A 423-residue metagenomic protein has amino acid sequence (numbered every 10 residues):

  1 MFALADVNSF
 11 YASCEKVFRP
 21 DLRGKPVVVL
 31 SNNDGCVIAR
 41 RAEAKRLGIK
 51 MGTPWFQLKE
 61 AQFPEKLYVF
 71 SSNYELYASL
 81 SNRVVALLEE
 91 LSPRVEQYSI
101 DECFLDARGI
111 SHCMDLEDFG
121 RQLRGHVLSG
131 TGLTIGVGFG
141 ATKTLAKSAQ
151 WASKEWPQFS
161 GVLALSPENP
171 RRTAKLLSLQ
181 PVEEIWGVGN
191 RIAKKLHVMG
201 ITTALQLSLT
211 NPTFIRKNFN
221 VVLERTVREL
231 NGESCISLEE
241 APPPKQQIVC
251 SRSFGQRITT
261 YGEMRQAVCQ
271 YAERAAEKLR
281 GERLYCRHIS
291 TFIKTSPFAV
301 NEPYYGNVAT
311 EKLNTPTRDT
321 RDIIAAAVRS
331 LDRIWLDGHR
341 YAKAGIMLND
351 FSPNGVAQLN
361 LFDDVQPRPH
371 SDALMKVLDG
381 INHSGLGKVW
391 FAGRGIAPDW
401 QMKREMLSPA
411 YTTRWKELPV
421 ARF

Functional and structural regions predicted by a protein language model:
M1-R228, S237, R368-H383, G387-F423: Gly/Gly-Pro- and Ser/Thr-rich, intrinsically disordered tail segments characteristic of DNA damage-repair and tolerance
R23-K25, L133, Y285-I289, N307-A309 (+2 more regions): A generic structural signal for short beta-strands and their flanking turns/coil linkers
Y98-E102, G140-K143, L284-H288, H339-K343: Short Gly/Ser/Thr- and Asp/Glu-enriched loop/turn motifs at secondary-structure junctions
C103-G109, V308-N314, A357-D363: Short, hydrophobic beta-strand segments
S111-M114, V300, S352-L359: Short, charged/polar, Gly/Pro-enriched secondary-structure boundary elements
L145, A299-V300, P353-G355, A397-D399: Flexible loop/turn segments at secondary-structure boundaries
E184, K194-G338: DNA-contacting surface of Y-family translesion DNA polymerases
V328-S384, K388-V389: C-terminal hydrophobic structural anchor segments that stabilize assembly/packing rather than catalytic chemistry
